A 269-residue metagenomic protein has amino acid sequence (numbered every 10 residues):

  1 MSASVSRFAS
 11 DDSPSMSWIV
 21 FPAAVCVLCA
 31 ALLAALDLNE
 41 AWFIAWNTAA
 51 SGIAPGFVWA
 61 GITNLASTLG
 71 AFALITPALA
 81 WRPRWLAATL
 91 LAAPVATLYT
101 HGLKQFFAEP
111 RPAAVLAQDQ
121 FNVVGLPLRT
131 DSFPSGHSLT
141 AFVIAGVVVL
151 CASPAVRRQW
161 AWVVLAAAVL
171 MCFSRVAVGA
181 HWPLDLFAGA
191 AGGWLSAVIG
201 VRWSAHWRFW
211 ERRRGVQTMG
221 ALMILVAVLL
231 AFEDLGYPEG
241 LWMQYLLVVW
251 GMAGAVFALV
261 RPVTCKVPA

Functional and structural regions predicted by a protein language model:
M1-G70, H101-T130, P262-A269: N-terminal transmembrane-helix/juxtamembrane module of multi-pass inner/ER membrane proteins
W18-I19, I75-Y99, A161-V164: Interfacial segments of alpha-helical transmembrane regions
W18-L32, A92-A96, L165-A168, A221-V226: Alpha-helical transmembrane segments
V25-C26, L69, T89, A93-T97 (+2 more regions): Alpha-helical transmembrane spans of integral membrane proteins, capturing the lipid-embedded, hydrophobic core of TM
F57-A60, A87-A88, A155-W162: Membrane-interface alpha-helices at helix entry/exit sites of multi-pass transporters
T63-R82, H137-F142, G146-V147: Hydrophobic alpha-helical transmembrane segments
A96-T100, K104, M171, S196-A197: Alpha-helical transmembrane segments of multipass membrane proteins
N122-C265: Membrane-embedded catalytic cores of phosphoryl/pyrophosphoryl-handling enzymes
